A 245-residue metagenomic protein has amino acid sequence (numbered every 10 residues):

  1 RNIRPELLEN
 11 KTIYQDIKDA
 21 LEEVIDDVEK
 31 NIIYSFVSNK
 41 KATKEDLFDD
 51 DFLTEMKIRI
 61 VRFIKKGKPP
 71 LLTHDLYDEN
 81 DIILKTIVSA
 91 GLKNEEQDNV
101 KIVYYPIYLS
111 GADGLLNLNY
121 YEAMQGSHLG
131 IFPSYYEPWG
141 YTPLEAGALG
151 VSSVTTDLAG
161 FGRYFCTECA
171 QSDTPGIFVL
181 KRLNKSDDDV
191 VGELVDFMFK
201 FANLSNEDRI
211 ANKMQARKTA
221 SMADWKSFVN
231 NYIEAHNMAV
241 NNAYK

Functional and structural regions predicted by a protein language model:
R1-K245: Catalytic cores of carbohydrate-active enzymes across secretory and cytosolic contexts
